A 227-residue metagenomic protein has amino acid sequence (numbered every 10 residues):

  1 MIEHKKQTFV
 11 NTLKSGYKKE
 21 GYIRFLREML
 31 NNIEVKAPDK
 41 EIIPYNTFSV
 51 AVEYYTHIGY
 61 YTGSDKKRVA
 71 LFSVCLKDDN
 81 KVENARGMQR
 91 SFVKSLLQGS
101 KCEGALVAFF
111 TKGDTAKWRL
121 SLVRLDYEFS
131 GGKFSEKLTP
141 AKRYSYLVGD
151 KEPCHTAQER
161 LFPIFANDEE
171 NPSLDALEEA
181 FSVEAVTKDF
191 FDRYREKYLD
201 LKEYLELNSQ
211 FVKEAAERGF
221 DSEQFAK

Functional and structural regions predicted by a protein language model:
M1-A226: Short, basic/polar, glycine-containing "phosphate-handling" surface segments that engage DNA
